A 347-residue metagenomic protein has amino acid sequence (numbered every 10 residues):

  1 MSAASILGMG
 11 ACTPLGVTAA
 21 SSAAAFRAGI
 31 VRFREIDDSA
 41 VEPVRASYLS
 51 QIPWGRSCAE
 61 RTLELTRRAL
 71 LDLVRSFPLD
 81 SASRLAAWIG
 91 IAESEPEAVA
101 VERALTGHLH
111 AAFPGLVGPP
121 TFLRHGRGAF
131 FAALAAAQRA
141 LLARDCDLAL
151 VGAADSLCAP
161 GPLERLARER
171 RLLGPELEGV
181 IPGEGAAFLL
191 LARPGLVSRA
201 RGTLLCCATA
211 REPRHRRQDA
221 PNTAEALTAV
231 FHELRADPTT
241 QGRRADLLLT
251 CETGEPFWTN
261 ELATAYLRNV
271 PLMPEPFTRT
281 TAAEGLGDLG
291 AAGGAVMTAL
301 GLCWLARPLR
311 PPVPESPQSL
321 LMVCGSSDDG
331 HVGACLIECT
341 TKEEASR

Functional and structural regions predicted by a protein language model:
M1-R127, F131-A135, R139-D145, A154 (+2 more regions): Conserved "HGTGT" condensation-loop signature of ketosynthase/thiolase-family condensing enzymes that catalyze
